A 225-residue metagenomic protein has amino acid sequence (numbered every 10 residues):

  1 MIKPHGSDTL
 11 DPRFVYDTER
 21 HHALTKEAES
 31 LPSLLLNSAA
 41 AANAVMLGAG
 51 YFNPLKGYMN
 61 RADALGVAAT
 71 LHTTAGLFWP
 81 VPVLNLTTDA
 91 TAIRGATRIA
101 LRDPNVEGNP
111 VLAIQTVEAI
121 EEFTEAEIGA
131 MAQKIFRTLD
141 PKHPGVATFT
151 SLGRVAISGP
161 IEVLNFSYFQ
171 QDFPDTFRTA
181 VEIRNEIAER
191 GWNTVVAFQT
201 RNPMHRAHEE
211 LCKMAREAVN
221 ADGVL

Functional and structural regions predicted by a protein language model:
M1-E209, K213-L225: Non-catalytic terminal extensions that flank enzyme cores
